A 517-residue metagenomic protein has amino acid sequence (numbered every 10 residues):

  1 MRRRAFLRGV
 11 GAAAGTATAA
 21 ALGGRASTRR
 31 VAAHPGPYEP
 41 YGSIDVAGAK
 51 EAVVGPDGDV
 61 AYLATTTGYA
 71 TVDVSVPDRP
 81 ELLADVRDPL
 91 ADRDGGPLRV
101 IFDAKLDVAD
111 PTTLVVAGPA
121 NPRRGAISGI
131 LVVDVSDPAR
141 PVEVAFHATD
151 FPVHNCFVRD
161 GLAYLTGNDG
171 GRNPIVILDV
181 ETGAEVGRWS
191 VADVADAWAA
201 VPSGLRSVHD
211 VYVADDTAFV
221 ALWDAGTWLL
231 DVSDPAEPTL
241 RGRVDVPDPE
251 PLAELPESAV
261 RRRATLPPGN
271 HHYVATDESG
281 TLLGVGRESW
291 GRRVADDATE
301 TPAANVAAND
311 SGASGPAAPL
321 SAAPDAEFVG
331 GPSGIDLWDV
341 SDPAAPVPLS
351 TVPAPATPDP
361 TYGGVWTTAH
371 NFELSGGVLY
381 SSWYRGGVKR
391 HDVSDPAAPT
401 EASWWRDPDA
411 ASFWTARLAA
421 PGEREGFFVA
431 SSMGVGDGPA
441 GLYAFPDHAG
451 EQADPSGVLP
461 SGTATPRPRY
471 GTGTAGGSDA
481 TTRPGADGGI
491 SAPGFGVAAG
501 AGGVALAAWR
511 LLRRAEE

Functional and structural regions predicted by a protein language model:
M1-E517: Hydrophobic alpha-helical segments
